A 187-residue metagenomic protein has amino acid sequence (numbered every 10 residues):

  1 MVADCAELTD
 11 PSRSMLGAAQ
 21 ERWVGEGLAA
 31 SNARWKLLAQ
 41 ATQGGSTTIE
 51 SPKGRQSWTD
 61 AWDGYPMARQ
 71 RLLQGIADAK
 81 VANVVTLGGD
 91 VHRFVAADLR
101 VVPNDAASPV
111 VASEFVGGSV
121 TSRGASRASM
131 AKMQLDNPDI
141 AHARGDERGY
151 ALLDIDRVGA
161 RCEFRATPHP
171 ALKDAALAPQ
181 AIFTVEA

Functional and structural regions predicted by a protein language model:
M1-A187: Metal-dependent phosphoester/phosphodiester hydrolase catalytic core
